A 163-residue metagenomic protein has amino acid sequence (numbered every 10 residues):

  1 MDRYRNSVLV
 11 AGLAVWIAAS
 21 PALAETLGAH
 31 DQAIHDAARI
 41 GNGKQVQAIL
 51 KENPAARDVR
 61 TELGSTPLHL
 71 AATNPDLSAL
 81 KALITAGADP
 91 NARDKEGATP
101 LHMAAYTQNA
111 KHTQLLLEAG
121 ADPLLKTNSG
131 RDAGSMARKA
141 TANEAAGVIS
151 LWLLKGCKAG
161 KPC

Functional and structural regions predicted by a protein language model:
D2-N6, L23-D36, R138-C163: Ankyrin-repeat-protein effector appendages
V10-A19: Bacterial N-terminal signal peptides
L27, R60-T61, D94, T127: Ankyrin repeat boundary/linker residues
D36-N42, L70-D76, M103-N109, M136-N143: Ankyrin repeat A-helix N-terminal signature
N42-L50, D76-I84, N109-L117, A142-L151: Ankyrin repeat structural motif
G43, A48-A79: N-terminal, post-signal-peptide region of Sec/Tat-exported proteins
A56-R57, P90, P123: Ankyrin-repeat inter-repeat connecting loop/turn
